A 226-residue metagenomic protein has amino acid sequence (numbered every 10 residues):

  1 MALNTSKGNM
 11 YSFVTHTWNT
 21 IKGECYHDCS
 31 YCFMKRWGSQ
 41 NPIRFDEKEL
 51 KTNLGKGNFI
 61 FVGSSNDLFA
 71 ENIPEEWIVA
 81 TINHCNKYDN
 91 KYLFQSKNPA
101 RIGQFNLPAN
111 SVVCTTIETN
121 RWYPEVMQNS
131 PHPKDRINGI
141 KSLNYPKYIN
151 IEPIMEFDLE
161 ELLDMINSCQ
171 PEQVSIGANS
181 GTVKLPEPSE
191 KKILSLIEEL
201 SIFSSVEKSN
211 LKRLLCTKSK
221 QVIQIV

Functional and structural regions predicted by a protein language model:
M1-F61, D67: N-terminal [4Fe-4S]-dependent radical SAM core
F45-F203: Conserved AdoMet/S-adenosylmethionine-binding subsite of the radical SAM
L194, S204-V226: C-terminal accessory extensions appended to soluble enzyme cores
